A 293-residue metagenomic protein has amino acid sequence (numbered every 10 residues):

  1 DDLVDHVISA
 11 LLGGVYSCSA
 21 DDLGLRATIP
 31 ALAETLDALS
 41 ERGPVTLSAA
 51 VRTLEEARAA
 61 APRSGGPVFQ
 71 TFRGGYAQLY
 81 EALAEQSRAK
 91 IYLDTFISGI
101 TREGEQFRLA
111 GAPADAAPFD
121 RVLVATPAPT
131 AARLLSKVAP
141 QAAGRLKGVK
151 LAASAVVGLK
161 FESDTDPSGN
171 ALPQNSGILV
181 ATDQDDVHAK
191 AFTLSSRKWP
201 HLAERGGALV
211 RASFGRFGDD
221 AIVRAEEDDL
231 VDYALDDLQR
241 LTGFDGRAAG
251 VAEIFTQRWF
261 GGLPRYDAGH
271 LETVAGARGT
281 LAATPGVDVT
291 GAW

Functional and structural regions predicted by a protein language model:
D1-T101, P118: Active-site/ligand-binding neighborhood in enzyme catalytic cores
D2-H6, L151, S168-P173, R247-A248 (+1 more regions): A short alpha-helix-loop-beta-strand transition element characteristic of N-terminal alpha/beta dinucleotide-binding
D2-I8, A143-K147, F244-E253: Short, surface-exposed acidic
D5, R73-Y80, A128, A152 (+4 more regions): A structural signal for well-ordered alpha-helical scaffolds and beta->alpha junctions
Y80, A84, A132-L135, L235 (+1 more regions): Non-transmembrane alpha-helical segments in soluble domains of secreted/periplasmic/extracellular proteins
I91-L93, V124, V289: A structural signal for the hydrophobic beta-strands that form the central parallel beta-sheet of Rossmann-like
T95-R224, D228, R240-L241: Mid-domain catalytic core of redox enzymes that form a hydrophobic substrate pocket/lid adjacent to a catalytic redox
N175, A191-W293: Conserved flavin/dinucleotide-binding core of flavoenzymes
